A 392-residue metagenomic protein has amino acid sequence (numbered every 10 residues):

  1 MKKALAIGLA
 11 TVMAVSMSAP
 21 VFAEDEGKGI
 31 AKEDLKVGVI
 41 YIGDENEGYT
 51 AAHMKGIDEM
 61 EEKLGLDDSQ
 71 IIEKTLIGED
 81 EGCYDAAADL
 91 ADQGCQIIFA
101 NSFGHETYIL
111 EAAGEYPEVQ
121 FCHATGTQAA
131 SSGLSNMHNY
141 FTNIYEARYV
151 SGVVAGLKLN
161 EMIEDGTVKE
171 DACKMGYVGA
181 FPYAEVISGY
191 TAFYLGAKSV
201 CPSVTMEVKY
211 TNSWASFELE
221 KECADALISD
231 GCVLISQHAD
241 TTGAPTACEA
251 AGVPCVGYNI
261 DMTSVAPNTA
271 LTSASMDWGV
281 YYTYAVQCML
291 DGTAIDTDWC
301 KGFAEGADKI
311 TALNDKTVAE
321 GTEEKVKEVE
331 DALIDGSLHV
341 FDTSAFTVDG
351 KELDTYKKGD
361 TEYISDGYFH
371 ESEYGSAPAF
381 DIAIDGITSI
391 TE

Functional and structural regions predicted by a protein language model:
M1-G29, I97: Gram-positive cell-envelope targeting signals
A23-E392: A residue-level marker of the well-folded mature domains of exported/periplasmic proteins
